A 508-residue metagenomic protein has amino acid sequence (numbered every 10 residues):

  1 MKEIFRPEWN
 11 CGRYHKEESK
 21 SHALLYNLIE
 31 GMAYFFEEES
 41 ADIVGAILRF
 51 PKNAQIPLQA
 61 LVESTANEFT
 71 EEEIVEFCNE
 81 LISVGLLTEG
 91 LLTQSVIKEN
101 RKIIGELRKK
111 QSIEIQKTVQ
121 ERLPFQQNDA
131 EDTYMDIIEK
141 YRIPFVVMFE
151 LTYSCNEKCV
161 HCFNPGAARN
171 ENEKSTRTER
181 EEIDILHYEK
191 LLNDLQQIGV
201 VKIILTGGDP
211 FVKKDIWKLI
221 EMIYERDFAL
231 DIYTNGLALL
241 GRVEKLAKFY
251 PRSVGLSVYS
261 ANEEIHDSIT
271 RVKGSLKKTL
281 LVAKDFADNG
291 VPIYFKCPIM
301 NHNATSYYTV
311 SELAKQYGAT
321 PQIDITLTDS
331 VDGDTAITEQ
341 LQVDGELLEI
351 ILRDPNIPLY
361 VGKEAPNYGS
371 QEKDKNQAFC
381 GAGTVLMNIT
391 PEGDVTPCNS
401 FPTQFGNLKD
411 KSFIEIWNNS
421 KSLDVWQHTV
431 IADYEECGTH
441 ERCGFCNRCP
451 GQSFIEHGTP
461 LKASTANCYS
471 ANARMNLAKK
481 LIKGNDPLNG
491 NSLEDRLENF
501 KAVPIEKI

Functional and structural regions predicted by a protein language model:
M1-F50, V75, R101-K102, I113 (+3 more regions): Acidic, low-complexity/disordered tracts enriched in E/D and polar residues
K2, Y14-H15, K174-T176, Y250-R252 (+4 more regions): Radical SAM enzyme [4Fe-4S]-AdoMet core and its adjacent flexible, acidic and glycine-rich loops/tails across
M32-F145: Long, charge-rich, low-complexity alpha-helical segments
E76, L86, G105-K245, F249-S253: Conserved alpha-helical substructure of the radical SAM core
E121-P144, G362-G369, G406-D433, R442-G444: Short, charged low-complexity linear segments at domain edges
N156, V160-F163, G381, T396 (+3 more regions): Cys/His/Pro-rich metal-binding microdomains
P402-I508: Flexible mid-to-C-terminal extensions adjoining Fe-S/redox cofactors in radical SAM and related proteins
